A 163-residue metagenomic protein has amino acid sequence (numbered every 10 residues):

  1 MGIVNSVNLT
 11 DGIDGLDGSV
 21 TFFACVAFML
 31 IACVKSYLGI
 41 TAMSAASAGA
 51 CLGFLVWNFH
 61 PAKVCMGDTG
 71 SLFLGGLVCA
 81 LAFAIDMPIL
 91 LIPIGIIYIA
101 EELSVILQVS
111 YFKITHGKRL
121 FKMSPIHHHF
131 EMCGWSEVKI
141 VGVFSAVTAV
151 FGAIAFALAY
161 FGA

Functional and structural regions predicted by a protein language model:
M1-A163: Alpha-helical transmembrane segments
